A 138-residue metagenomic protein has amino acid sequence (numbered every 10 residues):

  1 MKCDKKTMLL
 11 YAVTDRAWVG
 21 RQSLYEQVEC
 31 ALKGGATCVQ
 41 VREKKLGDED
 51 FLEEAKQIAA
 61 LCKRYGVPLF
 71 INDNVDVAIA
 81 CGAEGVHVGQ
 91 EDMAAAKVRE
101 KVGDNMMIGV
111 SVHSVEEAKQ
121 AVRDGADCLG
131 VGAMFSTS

Functional and structural regions predicted by a protein language model:
M1-M93, E100-D127: Conserved N-terminal beta1-alpha1 strand-loop-helix module at the mouth
A95, V115, S136-S138: Residues at secondary-structure transition points
V122, D127-S138: Active-site/ligand-binding-proximal alpha/beta "capping" segment
